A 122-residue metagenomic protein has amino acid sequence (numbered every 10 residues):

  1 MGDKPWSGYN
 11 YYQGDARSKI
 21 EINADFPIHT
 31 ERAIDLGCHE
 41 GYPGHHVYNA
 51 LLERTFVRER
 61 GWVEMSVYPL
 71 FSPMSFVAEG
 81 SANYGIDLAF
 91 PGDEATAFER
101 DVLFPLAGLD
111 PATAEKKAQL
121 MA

Functional and structural regions predicted by a protein language model:
M1-R17: Catalytic zinc-binding patch centered on the HExxH motif and its immediate surroundings that defines zinc-dependent
Q13-R17, E31, V77-G80: Short, solvent-exposed loop/turn segments at the edges of secondary structure
E21-C38: Short pre-active-site segment immediately N-terminal to the catalytic Zn-binding motif
P27-I28, V63-P69, E79, A114-A118: Flexible glycine/proline-enriched surface loops and loop-helix/loop-strand junctions
E31, V47-F71: Post-HEXXH active-site segment of zinc metalloproteases
L36, E40-V47, G80: Catalytic glutamate of the conserved HExxH
Y42-T55, L88-F98: Long, well-ordered alpha-helical segments
E79, N83-A122: Long, amphipathic alpha-helical stalk/connector segments used for oligomerization, subunit docking, or mechanical
